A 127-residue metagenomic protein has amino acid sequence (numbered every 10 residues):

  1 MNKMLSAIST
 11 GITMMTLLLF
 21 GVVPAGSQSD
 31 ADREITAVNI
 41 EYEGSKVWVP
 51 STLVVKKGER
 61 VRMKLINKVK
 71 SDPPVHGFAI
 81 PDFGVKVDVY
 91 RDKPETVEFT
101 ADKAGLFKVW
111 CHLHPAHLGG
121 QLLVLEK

Functional and structural regions predicted by a protein language model:
M1-A7: Positively charged n-region of N-terminal signal peptides that target proteins for export
S9-F20: Bacterial N-terminal signal peptides
L19-D30: Bacterial Sec-dependent signal peptides at the C-terminal "C-region" and cleavage site
Q28-A31, V38, V89-K127: Extracellular/periplasmic metallocenter environments
D30-R60: N-terminal edge beta-strand
P50-L53, G84-D88, V97-E98: Beta-strand-rich interaction surfaces with strong enrichment in secreted/lumenal proteins
G58, I66-K70: Short solvent-exposed strand-capping/beta-turn motif centered on an Asx-Ser/Thr pair
V69-R91, Q121: Histidine- and aromatic-enriched segments that form or immediately flank copper-ligand environments
